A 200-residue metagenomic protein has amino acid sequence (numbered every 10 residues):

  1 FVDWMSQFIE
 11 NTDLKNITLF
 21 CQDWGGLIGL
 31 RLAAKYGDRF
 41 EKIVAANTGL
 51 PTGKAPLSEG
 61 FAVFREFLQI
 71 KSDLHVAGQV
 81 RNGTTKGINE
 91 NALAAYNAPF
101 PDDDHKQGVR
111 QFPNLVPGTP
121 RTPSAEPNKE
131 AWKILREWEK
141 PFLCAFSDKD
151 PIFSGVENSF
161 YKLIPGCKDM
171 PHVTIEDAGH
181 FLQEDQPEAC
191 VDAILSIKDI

Functional and structural regions predicted by a protein language model:
F1-F20, W24-M170, T174: Flexible "cap/lid" subdomain of the alpha/beta-hydrolase fold that forms the substrate-access gate
C167-I200: Catalytic active-site module of serine/aspartate enzymes centered on a nucleophile-bearing elbow/loop
